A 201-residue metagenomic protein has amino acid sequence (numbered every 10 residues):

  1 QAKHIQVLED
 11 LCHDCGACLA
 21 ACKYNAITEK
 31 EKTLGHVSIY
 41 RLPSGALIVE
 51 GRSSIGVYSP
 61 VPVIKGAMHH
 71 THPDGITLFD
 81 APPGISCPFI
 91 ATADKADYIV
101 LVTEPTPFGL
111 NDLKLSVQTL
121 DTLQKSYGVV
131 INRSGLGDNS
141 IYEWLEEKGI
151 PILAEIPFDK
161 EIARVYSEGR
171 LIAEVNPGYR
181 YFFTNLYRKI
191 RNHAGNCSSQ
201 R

Functional and structural regions predicted by a protein language model:
Q1-V7, A17-T33: Iron-sulfur cluster-binding cysteine motifs and their immediate structural context in ferredoxin-like electron-transfer
T33-S44, R201: Long, charged amphipathic helices and adjacent flexible linkers at domain junctions
E50-I55, I64-F89: Switch II (G3) loop of P-loop NTPases
P73, A96-V100, L120-G128: Short, surface-exposed connector motifs at secondary-structure boundaries
F79, L101, V129-I131: Structural beta-sheet core signal
S86-P107, L113: Inter-motif core of Ras-like GTPase G domains
T119-R201: C-terminal lobe/tail of nucleotide-utilizing enzymes
